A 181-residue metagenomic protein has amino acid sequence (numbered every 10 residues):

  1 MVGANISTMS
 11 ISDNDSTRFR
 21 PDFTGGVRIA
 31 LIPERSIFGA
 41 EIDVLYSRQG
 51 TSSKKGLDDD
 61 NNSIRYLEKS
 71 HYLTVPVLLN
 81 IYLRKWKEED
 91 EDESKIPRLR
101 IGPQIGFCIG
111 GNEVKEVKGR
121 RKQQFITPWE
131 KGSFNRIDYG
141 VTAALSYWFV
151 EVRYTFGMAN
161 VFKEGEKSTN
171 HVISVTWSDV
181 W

Functional and structural regions predicted by a protein language model:
M1-A30: Short glycine/proline- and aromatic-enriched beta-strand/turn motifs that initiate or cap beta-hairpins
V2, F23, F38-I42, V75 (+4 more regions): Transmembrane beta-strands of outer-membrane beta-barrel proteins
T8-F19, Q49-H71, C108-T142: Extracellular/periplasm-exposed beta-strand and loop segments of Gram-negative cell-envelope proteins, dominated by
R20-T24, S70-Y72, S94, R136-D138 (+1 more regions): Membrane-spanning beta-strands of outer-membrane beta-barrel proteins
I29-P33, I81-L83, F107, Y147 (+2 more regions): Residue-level signature of outer-membrane beta-barrel architecture
I32-F38, R84-I96: Short loop/turn motifs that connect adjacent beta-strands in outer-membrane beta-barrel proteins
I37, L45, Q49-K54, F125-W181: Predominantly the C-terminal beta-signal and adjacent terminal strand-loop region of outer-membrane beta-barrel
T74-N80: Short, proline-centered helix/strand-breaking motifs
